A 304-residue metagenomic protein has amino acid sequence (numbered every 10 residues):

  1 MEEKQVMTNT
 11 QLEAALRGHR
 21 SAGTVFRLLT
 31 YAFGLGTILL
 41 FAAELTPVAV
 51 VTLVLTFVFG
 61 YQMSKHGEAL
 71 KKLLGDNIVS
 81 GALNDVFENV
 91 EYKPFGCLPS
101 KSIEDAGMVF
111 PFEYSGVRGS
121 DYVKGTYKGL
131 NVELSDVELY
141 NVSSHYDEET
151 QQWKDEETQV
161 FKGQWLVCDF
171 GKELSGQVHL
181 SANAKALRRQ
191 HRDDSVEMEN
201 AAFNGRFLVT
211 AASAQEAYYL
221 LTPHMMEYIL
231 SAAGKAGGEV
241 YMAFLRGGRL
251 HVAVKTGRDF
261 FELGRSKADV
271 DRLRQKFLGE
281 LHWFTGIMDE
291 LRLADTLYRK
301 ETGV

Functional and structural regions predicted by a protein language model:
M1-G23, A82: Cytosolic juxtamembrane N-terminal segments of multi-pass membrane proteins
R17-L29, M108, E113: Loop-to-transmembrane boundary segments
T24-A43: Canonical alpha-helical transmembrane segments of integral membrane proteins
F26, F33, T52, T56-F59: Generic L/I/V-rich hydrophobic alpha-helical segments across diverse proteins
I38-L55: Hydrophobic alpha-helical transmembrane segments
F57-A82: Transmembrane-cytosolic junction motif
S80, N84-V86, P94-H145, E149-V304: Charged, low-complexity intrinsically disordered regions
N89: Conserved oxyanion/phosphate-binding beta-strand-loop segments in alpha/beta enzyme cores
